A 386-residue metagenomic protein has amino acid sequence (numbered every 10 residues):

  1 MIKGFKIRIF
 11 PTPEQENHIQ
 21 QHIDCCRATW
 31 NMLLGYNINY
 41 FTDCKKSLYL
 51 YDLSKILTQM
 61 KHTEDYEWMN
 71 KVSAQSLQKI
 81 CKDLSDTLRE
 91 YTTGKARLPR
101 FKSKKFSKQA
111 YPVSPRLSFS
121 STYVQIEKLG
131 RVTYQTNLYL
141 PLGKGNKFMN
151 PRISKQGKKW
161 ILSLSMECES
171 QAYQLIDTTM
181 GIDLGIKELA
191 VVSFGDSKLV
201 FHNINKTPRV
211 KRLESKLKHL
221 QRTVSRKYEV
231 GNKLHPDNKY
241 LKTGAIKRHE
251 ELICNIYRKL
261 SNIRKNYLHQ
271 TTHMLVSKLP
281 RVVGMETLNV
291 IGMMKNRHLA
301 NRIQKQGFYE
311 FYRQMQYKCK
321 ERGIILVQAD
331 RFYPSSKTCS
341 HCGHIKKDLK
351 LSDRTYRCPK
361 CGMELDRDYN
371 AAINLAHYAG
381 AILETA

Functional and structural regions predicted by a protein language model:
M1-L77: Gly/serine-rich nucleotide phosphate-binding loop at the start of the catalytic core of nucleotide/ADP-ribose-handling
K3, N17, K144, K155-A386: Positively charged, helix-rich recognition surfaces that bind polyanionic ligands
R8, L88, S114-R116, N150-R152 (+3 more regions): Short, surface-exposed charged micro-motifs
P11, R152-G157: Short, low-complexity Ser/Thr-rich regulatory SLiMs
W30, L34-N37, F41, L88-K95 (+3 more regions): A generic secondary-structure signal for well-formed alpha-helical elements
L33, K79-T92, Y369-A379: Stable alpha-helical structural segments in soluble proteins, enriched in small hydrophobic residues
D52-S154, K305: Acidic carboxylate diad motif detector
